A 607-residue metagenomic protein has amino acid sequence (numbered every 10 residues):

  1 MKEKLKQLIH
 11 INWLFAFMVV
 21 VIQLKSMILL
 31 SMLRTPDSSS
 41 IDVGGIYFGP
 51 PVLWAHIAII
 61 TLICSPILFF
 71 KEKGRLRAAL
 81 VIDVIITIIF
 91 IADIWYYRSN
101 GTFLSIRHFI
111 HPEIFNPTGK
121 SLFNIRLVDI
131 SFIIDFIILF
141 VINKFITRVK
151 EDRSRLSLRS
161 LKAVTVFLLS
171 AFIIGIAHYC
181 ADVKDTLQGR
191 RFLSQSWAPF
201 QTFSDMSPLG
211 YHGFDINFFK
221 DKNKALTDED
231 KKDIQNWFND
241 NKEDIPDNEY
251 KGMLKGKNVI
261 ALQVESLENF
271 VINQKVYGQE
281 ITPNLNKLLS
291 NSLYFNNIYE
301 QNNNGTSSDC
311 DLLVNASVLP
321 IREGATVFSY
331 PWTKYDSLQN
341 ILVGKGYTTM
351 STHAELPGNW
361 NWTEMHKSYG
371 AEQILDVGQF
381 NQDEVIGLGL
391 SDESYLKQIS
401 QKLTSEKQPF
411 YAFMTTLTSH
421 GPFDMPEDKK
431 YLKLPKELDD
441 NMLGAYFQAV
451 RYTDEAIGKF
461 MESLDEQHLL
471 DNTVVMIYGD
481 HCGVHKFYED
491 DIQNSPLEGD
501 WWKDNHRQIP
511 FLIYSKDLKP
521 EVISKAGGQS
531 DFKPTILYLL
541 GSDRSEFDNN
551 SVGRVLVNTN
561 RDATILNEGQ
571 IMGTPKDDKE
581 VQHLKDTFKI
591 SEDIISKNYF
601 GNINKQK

Functional and structural regions predicted by a protein language model:
K2-G213: Transmembrane and membrane-interface helices of multi-pass, inner-membrane envelope-modifying transferases
Q7, F17, I22, N223-T227 (+2 more regions): Intrinsic-disorder-associated interaction segments
A55, R77, S121-S131, N223 (+6 more regions): Generic alpha-helical structural element
W95-I106, N124-D129, K224-D230, S307 (+5 more regions): A diffuse structural propensity rather than consistent per-protein peaks
V164, L169, I176, G189 (+11 more regions): Generic intrinsically disordered, low-complexity segments enriched for polar/acidic and small residues
F214-L226: Aromatic-Pro/Gly-enriched surface loop or interdomain linker that acts as a lid/target-recognition segment
N223-N241: Helix-hairpin-helix/helix-loop-helix acidic hairpins
Q235-K607: Solvent-exposed soluble domains appended to multi-pass membrane proteins
